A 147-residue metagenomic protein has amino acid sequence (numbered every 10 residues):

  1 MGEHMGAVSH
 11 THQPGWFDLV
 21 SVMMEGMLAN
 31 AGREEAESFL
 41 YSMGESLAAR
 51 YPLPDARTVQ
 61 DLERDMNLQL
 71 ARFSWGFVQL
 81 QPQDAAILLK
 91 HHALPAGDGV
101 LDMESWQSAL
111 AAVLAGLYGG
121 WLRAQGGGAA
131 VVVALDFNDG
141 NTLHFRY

Functional and structural regions predicted by a protein language model:
M1-G97, L101-S108, N138: N-terminal accessory segment detector
Q107-Y147: C-terminal non-catalytic interaction appendages of large macromolecular assemblies
